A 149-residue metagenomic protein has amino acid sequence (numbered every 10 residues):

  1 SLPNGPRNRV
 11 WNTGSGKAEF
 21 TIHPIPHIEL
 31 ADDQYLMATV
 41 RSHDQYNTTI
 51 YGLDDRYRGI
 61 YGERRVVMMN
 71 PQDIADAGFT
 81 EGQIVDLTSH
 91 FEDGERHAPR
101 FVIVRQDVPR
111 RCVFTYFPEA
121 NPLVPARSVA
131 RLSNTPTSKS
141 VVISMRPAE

Functional and structural regions predicted by a protein language model:
S1-R56: Long, low-complexity segments enriched in small/aliphatic residues
T48, L53-E149: Long, contiguous, secondary-structure-rich segments that constitute the structural scaffold of globular domains
